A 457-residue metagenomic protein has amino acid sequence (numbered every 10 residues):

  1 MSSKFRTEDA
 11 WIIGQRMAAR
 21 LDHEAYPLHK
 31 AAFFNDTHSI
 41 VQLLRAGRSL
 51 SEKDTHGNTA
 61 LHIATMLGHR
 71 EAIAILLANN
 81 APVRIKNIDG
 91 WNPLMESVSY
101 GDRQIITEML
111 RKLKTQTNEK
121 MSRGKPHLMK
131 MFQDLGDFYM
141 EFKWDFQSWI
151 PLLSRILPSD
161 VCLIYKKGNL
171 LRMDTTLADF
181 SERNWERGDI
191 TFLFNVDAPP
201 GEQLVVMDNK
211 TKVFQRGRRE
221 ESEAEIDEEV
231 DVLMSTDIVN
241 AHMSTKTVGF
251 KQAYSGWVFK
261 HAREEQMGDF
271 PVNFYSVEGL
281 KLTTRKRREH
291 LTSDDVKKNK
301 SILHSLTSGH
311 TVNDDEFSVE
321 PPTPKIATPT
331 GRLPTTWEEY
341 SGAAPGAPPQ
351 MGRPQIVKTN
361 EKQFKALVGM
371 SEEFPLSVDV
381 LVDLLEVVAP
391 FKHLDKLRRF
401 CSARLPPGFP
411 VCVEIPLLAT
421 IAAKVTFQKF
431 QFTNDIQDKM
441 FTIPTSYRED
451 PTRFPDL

Functional and structural regions predicted by a protein language model:
K4-R6, A10-W11, I88-W91, R111-L457: Extended soluble regions of mature proteins
W11-G14, V41-S49, A74-P82, E108-K114: Ankyrin repeat domain, specifically the short helix-to-loop turn at the C-terminus of the second helix of each repeat
S39, E71-A72, Q104-I105: Conserved ankyrin/ankyrin-like repeat signature
